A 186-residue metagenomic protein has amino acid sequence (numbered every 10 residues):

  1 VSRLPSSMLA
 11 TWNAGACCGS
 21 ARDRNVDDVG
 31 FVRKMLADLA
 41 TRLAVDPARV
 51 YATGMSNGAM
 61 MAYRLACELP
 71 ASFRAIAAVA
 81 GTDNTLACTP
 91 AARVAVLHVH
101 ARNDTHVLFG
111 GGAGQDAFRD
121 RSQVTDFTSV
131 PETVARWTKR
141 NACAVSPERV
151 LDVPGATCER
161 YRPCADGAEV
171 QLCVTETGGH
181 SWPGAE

Functional and structural regions predicted by a protein language model:
V1-Y51, M55, M60-R64, E68 (+2 more regions): Serine-hydrolase catalytic machinery in alpha/beta-hydrolase-like enzymes
A71-G81, V94-A95: A conserved short beta-strand
T82-C88, P154-R160: Alpha-helical scaffolding within the catalytic cores of extracellular/periplasmic polymer-degrading hydrolases
A91-V96, E132, D166-V170: Short, proline-enriched alpha-helix->beta-strand connector loops that line the catalytic pocket of alpha/beta-hydrolase
H98-H100: Short beta-strand/loop motif that positions the catalytic acidic residue of the alpha/beta-hydrolase fold
R102-T105, G110-G112, E176-G179: Acidic beta-to-alpha connecting loop that harbors the catalytic carboxylate
V107-T125, E186: A solvent-exposed, charged loop/short amphipathic helix patch at secondary-structure junctions
S122-G155: Acidic, glycine-rich loop-and-strand cores that form catalytic or ligand-binding grooves in diverse globular domains
